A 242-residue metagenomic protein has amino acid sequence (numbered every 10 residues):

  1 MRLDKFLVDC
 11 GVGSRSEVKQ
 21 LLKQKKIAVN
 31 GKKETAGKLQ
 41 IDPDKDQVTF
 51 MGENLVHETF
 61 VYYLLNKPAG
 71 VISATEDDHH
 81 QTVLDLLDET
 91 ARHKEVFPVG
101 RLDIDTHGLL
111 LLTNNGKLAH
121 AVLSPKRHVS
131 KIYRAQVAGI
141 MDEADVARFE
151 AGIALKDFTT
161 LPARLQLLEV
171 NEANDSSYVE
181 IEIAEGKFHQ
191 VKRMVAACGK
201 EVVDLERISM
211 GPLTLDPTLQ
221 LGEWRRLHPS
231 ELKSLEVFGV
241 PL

Functional and structural regions predicted by a protein language model:
M1-L242: Basic, flexible Lys/Arg- and Gly-enriched helix-loop patches that mediate nucleic-acid binding at interfaces with rRNA
